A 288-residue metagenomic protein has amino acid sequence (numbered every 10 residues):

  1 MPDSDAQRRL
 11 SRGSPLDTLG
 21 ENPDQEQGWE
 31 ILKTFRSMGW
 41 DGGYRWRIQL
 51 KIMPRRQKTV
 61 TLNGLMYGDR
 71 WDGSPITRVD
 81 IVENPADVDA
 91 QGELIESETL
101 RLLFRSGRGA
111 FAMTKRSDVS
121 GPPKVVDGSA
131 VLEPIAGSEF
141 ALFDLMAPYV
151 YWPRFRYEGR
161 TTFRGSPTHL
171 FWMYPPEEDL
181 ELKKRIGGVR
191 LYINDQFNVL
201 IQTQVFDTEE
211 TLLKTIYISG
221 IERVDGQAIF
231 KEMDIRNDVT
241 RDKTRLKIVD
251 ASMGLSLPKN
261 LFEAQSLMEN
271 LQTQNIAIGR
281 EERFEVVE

Functional and structural regions predicted by a protein language model:
R12-V119: N-terminal mature ectodomain segment of secretory-pathway/periplasmic proteins
W46, T77-V79, A110, F155 (+3 more regions): Well-ordered beta-strand positions enriched in small/hydrophobic/aromatic, beta-favoring residues
P54-T59, P85-I95, S117-V126, E178-K184 (+2 more regions): Short, surface-exposed beta-strand/loop "edge" segments at domain boundaries and coil↔beta transitions
A110, T114-F143: Acidic/charged, solvent-exposed loop-and-adjacent secondary-structure segments enriched in E/D, K/R, S/T, and G/P
E133-M146, Y157-Q265: Gly/Pro-enriched, hydrophobic low-complexity segments that function as extracytoplasmic propeptides/linkers
P148-Y149, P153-R154: Surface-exposed beta-loop interaction hotspot
K259-E288: Gram-negative outer-membrane assembly/targeting C-terminal domains
